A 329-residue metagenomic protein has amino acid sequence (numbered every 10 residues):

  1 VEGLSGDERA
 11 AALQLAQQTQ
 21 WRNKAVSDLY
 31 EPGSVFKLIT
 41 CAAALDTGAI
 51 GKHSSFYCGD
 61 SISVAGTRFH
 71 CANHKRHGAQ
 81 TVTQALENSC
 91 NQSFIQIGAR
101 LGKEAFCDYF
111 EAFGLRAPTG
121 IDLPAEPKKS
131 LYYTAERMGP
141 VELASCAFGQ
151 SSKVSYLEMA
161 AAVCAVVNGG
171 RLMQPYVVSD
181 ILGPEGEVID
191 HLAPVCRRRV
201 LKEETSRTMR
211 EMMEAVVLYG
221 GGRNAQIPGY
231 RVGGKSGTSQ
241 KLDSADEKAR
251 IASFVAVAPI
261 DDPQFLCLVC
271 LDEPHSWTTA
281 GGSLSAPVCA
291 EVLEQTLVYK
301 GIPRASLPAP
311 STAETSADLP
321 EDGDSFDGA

Functional and structural regions predicted by a protein language model:
V1-S34, I39-D272, G281, A313-S316 (+1 more regions): Beta-lactam-recognizing serine transpeptidase/beta-lactamase-like catalytic domain environment
M159, G281-E294: Short, charged, low-complexity patches
V167, V217, A290-L297, G301: Short amphipathic alpha-helical signal-transduction/dimerization elements
H275-W277, V298-Y299: Short beta-strands and strand-coil junctions in structured, solvent-facing domains, enriched
K300-P308: Short alpha-helical interdomain "coupling" segment at the junction between an upstream regulatory sensor module
